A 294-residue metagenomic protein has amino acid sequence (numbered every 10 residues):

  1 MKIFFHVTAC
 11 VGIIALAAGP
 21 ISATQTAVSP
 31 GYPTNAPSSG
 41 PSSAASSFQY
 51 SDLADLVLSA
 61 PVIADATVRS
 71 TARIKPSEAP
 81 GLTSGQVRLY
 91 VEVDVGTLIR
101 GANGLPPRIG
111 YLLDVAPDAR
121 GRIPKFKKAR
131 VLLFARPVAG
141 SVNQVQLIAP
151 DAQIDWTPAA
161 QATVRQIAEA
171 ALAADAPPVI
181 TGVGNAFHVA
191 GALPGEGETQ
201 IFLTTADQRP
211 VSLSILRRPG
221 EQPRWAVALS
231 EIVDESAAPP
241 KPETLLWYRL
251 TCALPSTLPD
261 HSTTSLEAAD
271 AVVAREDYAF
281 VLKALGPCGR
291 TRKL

Functional and structural regions predicted by a protein language model:
M1-A9: Bacterial N-terminal signal peptides that target proteins for export
F4, P20-L294: Transition segments tied to proteolytic processing and entry into folded domains
T8-A17: Bacterial N-terminal signal peptides
